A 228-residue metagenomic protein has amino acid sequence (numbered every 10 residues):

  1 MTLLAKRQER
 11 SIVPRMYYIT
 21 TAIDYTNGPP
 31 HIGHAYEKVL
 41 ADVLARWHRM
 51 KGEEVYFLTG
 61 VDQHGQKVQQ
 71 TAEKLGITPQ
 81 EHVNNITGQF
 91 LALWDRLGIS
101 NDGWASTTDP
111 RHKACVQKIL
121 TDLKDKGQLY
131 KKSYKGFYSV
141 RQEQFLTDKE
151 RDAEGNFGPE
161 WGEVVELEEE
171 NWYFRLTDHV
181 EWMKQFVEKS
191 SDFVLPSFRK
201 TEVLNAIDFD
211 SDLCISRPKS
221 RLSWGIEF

Functional and structural regions predicted by a protein language model:
T2-A5: Ala/Thr-enriched low-complexity intrinsically disordered regions
R7-R10: Basic polycationic patches enriched in arginine
V13-Y130: N-terminal Rossmann-like or analogous alpha/beta NTP/dinucleotide-binding catalytic cores that position adenine
P14-T59, R111-C115, V165-F228: Structured secondary-structure scaffolds
I32, Q69-Q70, K149-R151, G225-E227: Short, solvent-exposed loop/turn and secondary-structure capping segments
V68, S139, L146, G158 (+2 more regions): Short clusters of hydrophobic/aromatic residues that line enzyme substrate/ligand-binding pockets
L97-S106, K124-F137, K149-R151, E166-L167 (+2 more regions): Short secondary-structure capping/junction motifs at helix and strand boundaries
K126-V180: Cys/His-rich short segments
